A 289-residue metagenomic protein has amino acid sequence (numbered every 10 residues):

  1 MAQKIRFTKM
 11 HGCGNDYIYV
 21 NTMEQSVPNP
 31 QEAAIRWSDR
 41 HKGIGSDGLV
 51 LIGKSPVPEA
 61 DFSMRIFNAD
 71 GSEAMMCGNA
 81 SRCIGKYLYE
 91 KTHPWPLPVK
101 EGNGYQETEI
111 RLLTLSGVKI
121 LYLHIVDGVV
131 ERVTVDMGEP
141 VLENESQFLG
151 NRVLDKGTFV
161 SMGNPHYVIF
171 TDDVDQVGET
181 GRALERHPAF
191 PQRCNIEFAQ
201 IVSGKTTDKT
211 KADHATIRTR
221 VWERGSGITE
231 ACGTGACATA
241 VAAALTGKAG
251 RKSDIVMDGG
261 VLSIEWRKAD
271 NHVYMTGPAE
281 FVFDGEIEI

Functional and structural regions predicted by a protein language model:
M1-V129, V168-I289: A glycine-rich beta-to-alpha transition motif near the start of alpha/beta enzyme domains, typified by
V118, E139-P140: Short, charged beta-turn/beta-strand-edge "cap" motif at the junction between a beta-strand and an adjacent loop
V129-M137: Short, solvent-exposed secondary-structure boundary/capping segments
P140-N144, L149-V153, T158-V160, H272-I289: C-terminal domain-closing interface element
